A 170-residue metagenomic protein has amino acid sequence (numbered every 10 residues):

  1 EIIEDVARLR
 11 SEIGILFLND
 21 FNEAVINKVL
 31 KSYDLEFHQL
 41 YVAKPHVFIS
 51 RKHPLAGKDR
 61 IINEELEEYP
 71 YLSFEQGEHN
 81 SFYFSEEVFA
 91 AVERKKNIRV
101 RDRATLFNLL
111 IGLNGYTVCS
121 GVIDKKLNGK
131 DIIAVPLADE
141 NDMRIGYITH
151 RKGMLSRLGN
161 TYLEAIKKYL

Functional and structural regions predicted by a protein language model:
E1, S73-F74, V92-D102: Short beta-strand-to-loop elements that line the ligand-binding cleft of bilobed periplasmic-binding protein-like
E1-V25: Central regulatory/effector-binding core of bacterial HTH transcription factors
I3, A7, F37, N63 (+1 more regions): Short hydrophobic/charged patches on amphipathic alpha-helices used for structural packing and interfaces
I15-N22, S50-R51, D102, V118-D124: Beta->alpha turn/N-cap motifs
N19, E23, L55-N63, E67-A91 (+1 more regions): Secondary-structure junction motif
V29-Y71: Flexible hinge/capping segments at coil-to-helix
K31-H38, A43-K44, A104-G153: Beta-alpha-beta core module
Y83, M154-K168: Short amphipathic alpha-helical coupling segments at ligand-binding clamshell hinges and other catalytic/signaling
